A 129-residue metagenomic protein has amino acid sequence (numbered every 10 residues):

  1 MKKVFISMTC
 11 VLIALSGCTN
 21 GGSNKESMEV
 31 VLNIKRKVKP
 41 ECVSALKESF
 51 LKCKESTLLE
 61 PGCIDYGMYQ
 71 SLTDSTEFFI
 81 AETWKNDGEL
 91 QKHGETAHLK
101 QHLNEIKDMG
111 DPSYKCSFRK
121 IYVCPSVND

Functional and structural regions predicted by a protein language model:
V4-I13: Sec-dependent N-terminal signal peptides
F5, G22-E29, G67-D74, L103-D129: Glycine-rich beta-strand-turn "strand-cap" elements at beta-sheet edges
F5, S56-D65, T83-S117: An amphipathic, aromatic/His-enriched active-site/gating alpha helix that lines ligand/cofactor pockets
L15-G17: C-terminal motif of bacterial Sec signal peptides marking the signal peptidase cleavage site
V30-K37, G67-G94: Short, well-ordered beta-strand segments in beta-rich or mixed alpha/beta enzyme and ligand-binding folds
K37-L46: Short, surface-exposed ligand-recognition loops at beta-strand->loop->(often short) alpha-helix junctions that present
